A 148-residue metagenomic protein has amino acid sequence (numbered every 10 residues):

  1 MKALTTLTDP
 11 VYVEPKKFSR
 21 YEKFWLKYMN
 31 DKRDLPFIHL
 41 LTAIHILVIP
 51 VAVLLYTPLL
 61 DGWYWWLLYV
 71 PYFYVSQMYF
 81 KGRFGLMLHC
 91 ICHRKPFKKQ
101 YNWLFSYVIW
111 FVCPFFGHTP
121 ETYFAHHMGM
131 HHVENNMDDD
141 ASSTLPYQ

Functional and structural regions predicted by a protein language model:
M1-M87, I91-Q148: Non-catalytic, topology-defining segments of multipass membrane proteins
